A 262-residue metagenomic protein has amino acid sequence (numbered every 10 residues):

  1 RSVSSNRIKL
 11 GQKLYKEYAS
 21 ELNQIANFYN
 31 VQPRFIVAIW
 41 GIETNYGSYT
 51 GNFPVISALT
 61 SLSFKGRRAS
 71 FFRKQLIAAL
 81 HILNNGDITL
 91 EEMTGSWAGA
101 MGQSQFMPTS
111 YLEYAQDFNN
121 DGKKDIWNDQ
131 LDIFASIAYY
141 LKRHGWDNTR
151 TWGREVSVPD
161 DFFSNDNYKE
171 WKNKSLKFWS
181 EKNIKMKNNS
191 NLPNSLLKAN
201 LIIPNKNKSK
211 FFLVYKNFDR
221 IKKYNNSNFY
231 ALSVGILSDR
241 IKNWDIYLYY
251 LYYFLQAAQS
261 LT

Functional and structural regions predicted by a protein language model:
R1-S2, Y49-L76, I137, N167-K172 (+2 more regions): Catalytic and substrate-binding regions of cell-wall glycan-acting enzymes that process beta-1,4-linked
S4-I42, G51-F53, S57, S61-F72 (+1 more regions): Export/targeting segments at the very N-terminus of extracytoplasmic proteins
A19-N23, I36-V37, I56, R73-L80 (+7 more regions): Extracytoplasmic/secreted envelope proteins and their assembly/folding machinery, especially bacterial periplasmic
N27-N30, G41-N45, T60-F64, H81-I88 (+4 more regions): Sec-exported extracytoplasmic/periplasmic mature domains
R67-T94: Long, amphipathic alpha-helical surface segments
F72-Q75, S104, Q130-I133, V214 (+1 more regions): Active-site-proximal structural scaffolding
G86, L90-S195: Flexible, glycine-rich surface segments
P159-F254, T262: C-terminal soluble interaction/assembly domains
